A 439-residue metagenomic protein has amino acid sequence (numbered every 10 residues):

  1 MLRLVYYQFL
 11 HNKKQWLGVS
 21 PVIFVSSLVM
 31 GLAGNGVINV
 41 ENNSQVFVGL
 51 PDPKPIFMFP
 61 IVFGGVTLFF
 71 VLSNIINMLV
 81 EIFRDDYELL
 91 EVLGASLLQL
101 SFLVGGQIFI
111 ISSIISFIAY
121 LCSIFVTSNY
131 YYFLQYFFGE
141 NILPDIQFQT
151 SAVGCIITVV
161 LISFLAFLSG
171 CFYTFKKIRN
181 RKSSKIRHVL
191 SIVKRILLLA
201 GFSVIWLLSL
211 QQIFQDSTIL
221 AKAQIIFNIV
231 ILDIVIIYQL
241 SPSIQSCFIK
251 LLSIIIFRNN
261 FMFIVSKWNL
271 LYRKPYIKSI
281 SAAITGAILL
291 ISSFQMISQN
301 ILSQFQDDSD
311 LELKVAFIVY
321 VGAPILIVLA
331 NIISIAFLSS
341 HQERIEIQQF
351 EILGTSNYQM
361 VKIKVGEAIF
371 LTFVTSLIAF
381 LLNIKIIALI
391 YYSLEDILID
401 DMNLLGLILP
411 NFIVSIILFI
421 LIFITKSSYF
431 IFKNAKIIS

Functional and structural regions predicted by a protein language model:
L2, Y6-Q8, K14-G36, G154-F172 (+3 more regions): Alpha-helical transmembrane segments, especially those used as permease/efflux helices and single-pass anchors
L2-F70, F83-D86, E91-G94: N-terminal signal-anchor module of multipass membrane proteins
L2-Y6, L98, F102, G106 (+5 more regions): Alpha-helical membrane-protein architecture signal
K13-V19, V104-I124, V159-V160, S191-L199 (+2 more regions): Selective transmembrane-helix segments that form parts of the transport pathway or gating/packing helices in multipass
L28-V37, V62-F83, L97, I108-I146 (+3 more regions): Transmembrane-helix bundle segments that line or gate the permeation/cavity pathway in multi-pass membrane proteins
V37-Q45, A119-G154, L210-Q224, I297-D310 (+2 more regions): Short helix-loop junctions at transmembrane helix boundaries
V48-V66, F137-S169, L190-A200, L311-V321 (+2 more regions): Conserved transmembrane alpha-helices of multi-pass membrane proteins, especially helix-helix packing segments enriched
F70-F109, N331-I369: Interfacial "coupling" helices/loops that link adjacent transmembrane helices in transporter permeases
